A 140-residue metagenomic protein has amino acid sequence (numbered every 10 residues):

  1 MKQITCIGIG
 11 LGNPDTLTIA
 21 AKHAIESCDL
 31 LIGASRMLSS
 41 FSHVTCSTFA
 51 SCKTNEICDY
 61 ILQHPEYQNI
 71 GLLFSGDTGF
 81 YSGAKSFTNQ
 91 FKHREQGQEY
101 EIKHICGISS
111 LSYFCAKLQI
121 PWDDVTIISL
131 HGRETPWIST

Functional and structural regions predicted by a protein language model:
M1-I105, S109-Y113, E134: Class I S-adenosyl-L-methionine
S110-T140: Short, glycine-/small-residue-rich phosphate/pyrophosphate-handling segment
